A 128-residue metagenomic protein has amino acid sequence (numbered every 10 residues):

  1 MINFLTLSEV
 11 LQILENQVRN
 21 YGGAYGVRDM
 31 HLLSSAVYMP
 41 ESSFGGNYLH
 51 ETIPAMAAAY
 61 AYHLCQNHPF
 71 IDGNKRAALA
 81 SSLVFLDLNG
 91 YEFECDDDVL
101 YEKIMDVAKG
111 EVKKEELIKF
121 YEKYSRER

Functional and structural regions predicted by a protein language model:
M1-R128: FIC/Doc superfamily catalytic core
